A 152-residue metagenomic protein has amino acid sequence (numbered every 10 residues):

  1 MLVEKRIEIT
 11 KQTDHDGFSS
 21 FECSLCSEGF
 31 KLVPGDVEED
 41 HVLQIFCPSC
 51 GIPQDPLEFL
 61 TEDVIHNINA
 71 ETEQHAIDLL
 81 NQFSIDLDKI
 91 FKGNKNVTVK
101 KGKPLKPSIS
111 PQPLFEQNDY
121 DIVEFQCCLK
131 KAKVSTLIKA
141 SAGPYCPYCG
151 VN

Functional and structural regions predicted by a protein language model:
M1-C23, N69-I122: A broadly conserved sequence feature marking short terminus-proximal activation segments in nucleic acid-centric
F18-S20, Q44-C47, D119-F125, G143: Residues immediately within or flanking Cys/His clusters that coordinate Zn2+ in small zinc-binding modules
C23-C26, C47-C50, E124-L129, C146-C149: Short cysteine-rich clusters marking metal-coordination/redox-active sites
C23-D36, D40-P56: General detector of N-terminal leader/presequence modules that precede the first folded domain
K31-V33, P56-F59, K133-L137, N152: Short, non-ligating residues that shape and space the ligands of small metal-coordination modules and catalytic
G35-Q44, S135-Y145: Short linker/helix segments within small regulatory modules
S49-I68, H75-L87, V151-N152: Short metal-binding segments enriched for Cys and/or His
P107-S108, I122-Q126, K133, A140-N152: Acidic, proline/glycine-rich low-complexity IDRs
